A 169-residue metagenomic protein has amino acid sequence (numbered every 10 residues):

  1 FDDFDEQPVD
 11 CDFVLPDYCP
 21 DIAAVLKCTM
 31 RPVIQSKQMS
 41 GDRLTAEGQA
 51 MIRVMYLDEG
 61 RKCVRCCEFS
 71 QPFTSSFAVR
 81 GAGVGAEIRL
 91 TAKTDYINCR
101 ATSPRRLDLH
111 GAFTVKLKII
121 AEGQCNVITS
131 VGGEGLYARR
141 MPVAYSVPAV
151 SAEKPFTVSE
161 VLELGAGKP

Functional and structural regions predicted by a protein language model:
F1-P169: Viral structural modules
